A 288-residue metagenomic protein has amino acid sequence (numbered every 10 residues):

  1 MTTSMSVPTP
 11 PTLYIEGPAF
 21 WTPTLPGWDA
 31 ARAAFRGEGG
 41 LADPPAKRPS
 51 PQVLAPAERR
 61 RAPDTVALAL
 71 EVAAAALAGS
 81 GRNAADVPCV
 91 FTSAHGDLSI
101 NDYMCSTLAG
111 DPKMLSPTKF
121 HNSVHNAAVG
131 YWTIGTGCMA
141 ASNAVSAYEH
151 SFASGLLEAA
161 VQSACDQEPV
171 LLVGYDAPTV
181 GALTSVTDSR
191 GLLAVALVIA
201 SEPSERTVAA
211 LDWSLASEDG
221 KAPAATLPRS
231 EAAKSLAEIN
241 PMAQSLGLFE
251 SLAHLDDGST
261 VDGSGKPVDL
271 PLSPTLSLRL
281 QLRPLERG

Functional and structural regions predicted by a protein language model:
M1-H95, S99-K119, V124-H125, V129-S142 (+1 more regions): Conserved "HGTGT" condensation-loop signature of ketosynthase/thiolase-family condensing enzymes that catalyze
A69-A74, G79, A144-V170: Active-site-proximal alpha-helical scaffold in enzymes
